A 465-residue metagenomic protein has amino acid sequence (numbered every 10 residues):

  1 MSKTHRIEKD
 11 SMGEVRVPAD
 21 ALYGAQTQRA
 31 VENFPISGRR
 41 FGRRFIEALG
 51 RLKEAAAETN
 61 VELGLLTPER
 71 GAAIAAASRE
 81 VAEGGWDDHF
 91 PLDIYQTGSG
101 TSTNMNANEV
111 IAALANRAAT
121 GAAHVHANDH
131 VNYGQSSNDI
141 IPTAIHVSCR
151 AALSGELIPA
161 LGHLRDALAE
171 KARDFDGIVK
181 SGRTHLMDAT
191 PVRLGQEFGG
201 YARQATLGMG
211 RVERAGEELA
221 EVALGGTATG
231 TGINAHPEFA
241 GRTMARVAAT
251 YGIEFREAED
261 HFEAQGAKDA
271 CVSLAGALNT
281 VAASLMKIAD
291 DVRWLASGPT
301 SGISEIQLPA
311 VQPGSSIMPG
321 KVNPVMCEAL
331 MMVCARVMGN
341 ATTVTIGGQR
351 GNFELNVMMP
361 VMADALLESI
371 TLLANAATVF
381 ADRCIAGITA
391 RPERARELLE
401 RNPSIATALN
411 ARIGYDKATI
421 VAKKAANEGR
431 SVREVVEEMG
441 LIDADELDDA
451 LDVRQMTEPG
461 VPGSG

Functional and structural regions predicted by a protein language model:
M1-G465: Conserved, well-structured ligand/cofactor-binding cores
